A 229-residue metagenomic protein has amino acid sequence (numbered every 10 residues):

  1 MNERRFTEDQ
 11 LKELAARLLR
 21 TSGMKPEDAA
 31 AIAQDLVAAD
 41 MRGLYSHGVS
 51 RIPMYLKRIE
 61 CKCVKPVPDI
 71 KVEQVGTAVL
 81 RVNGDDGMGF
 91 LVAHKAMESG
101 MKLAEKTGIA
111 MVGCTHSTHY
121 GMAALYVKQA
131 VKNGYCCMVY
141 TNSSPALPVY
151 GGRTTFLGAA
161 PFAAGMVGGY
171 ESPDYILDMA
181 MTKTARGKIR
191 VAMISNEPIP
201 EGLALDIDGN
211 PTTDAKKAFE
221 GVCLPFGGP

Functional and structural regions predicted by a protein language model:
M1-S22: Generic N-terminal amphipathic, Lys/Arg-enriched alpha-helix
R20-G23, M41-Y45: N-terminal and secondary-structure boundary signal
P26-V37: Short, well-structured alpha-helical segments
G48-M101: Active-site cofactor/substrate anionic-group-binding motifs, chiefly glycine- and Lys/Arg-rich phosphate-binding loops
L80-G169: A generic, well-ordered mixed alpha/beta core segment in the N-terminal half of proteins
L147-A218: Phosphate/diphosphate-binding glycine-rich loops and adjacent basic-rich segments that engage nucleotide
E220-P229: Internal helical hairpin/lid segments
